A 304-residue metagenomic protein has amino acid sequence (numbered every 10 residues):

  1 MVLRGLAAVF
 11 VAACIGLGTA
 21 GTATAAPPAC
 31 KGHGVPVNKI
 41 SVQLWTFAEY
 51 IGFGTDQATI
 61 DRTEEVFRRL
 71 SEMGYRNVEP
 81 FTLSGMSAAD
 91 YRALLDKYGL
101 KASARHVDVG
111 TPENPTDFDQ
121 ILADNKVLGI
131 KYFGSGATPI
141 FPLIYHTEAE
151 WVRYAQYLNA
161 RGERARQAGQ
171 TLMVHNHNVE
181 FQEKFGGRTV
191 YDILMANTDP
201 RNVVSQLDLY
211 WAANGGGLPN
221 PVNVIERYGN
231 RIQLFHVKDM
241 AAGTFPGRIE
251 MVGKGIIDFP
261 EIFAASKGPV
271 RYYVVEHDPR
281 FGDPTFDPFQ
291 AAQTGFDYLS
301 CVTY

Functional and structural regions predicted by a protein language model:
M1-A25: Secretory targeting and sorting signals
A26-L128, V302-Y304: N-terminal pre-domain/capping segments
A26-Q57, D61-R68, G187, M195-L207 (+1 more regions): Histidine-acidic metal/acid-base catalytic patches
E49-I51, N77-D90, D108-D117, F141-Y145 (+6 more regions): Acidic-and-aromatic substrate-binding clefts and catalytic sites of carbohydrate-active enzymes
E72-Y75, I130, I232, V270: A structural motif
N77, G110-S205, N214, F289: Active-site acidic/histidine proton-transfer and metal-coordination neighborhood in alpha/beta enzyme cores
E79, A104, G134, M173 (+3 more regions): Conserved beta-strand positions in the central sheet of alpha/beta enzyme cores
L100, I130-K131, Q170, G268-R271: A short helix->loop->beta-strand "cap" motif at the edges of active sites that frequently abuts
